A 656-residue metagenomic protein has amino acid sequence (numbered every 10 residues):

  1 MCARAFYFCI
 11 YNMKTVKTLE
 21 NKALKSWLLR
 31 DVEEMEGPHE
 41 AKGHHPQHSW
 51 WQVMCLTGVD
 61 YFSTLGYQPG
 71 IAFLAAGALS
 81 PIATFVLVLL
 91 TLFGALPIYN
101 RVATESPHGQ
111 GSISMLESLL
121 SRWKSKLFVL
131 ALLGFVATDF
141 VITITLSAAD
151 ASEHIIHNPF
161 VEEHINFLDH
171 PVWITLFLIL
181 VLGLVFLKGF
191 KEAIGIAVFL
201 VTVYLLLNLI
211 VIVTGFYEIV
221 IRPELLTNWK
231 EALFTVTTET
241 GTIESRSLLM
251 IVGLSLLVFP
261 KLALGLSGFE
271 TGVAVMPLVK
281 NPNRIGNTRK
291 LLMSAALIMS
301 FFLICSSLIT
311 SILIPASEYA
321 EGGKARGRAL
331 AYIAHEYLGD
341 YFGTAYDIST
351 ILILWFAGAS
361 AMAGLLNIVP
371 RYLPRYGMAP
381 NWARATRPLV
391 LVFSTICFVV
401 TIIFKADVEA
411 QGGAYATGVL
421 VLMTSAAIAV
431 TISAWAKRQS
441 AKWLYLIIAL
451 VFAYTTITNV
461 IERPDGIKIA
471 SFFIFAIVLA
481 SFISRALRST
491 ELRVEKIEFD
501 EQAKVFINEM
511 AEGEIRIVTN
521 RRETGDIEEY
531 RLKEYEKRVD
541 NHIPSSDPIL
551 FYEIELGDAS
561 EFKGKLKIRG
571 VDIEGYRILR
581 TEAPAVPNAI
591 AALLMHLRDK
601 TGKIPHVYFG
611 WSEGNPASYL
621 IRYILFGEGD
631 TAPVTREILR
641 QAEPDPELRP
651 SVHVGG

Functional and structural regions predicted by a protein language model:
I10-Y67, L116-S118, R122-L130, V252-S255: Membrane-interface "cap" regions at the ends of multi-pass membrane proteins
K14-A41, R493-G656: Cytosolic C-terminal regulatory domains/tails of membrane transporters and channels
A41-H44, S49, N100-D139, V161-P171 (+3 more regions): Transmembrane-helix boundary/entry motifs in multi-pass membrane transporters
A72-E117, K124-V129, T145-I179, V203 (+1 more regions): Extracellular loop-to-transmembrane helix junctions
S121-K126, L168-F177, K280-F302, P370-K405 (+1 more regions): Loop-to-transmembrane helix boundary motifs in multi-pass membrane proteins
L205-E239, L308-P315, A426-S440, T458-V460 (+1 more regions): Hydrophobic alpha-helical segments and their helix-loop junctions in multi-pass secondary transporters
V213-N228, K290-A331: Extracellular/periplasmic helix-exit of transmembrane alpha-helices
G412, A429-T524, R531: A generic transmembrane alpha-helix motif of multi-pass inner-membrane proteins
